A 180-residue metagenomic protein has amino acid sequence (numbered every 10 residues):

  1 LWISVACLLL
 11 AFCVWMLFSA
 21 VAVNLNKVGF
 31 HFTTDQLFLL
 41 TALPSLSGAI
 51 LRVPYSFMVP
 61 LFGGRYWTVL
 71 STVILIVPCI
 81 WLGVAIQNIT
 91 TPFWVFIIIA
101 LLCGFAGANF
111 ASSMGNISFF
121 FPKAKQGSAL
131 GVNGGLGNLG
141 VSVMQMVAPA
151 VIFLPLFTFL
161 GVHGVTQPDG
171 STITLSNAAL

Functional and structural regions predicted by a protein language model:
I3-F30, M144-A148: Extracytoplasmic
L39-F57: Central cavity-lining transmembrane alpha-helices of secondary-active solute carriers, predominantly the Major
L61-T72: Cytoplasmic membrane-interface "Motif A"-like loop-to-helix N-cap segments of 12-TM Major Facilitator Superfamily
V73-I89: C-terminal ends and interior cores of transmembrane alpha-helices in multi-pass membrane transporters/permeases
P78, P92-A108: Hydrophobic core of transmembrane alpha-helices in multi-pass small-molecule transporters, especially MFS/SLC-type
G107, G127-F153: Glycine-rich segments within core transmembrane alpha-helices of 12-TM secondary carriers
A108-P122, L130: Intracellular juxtamembrane helix-capping segments at the cytosolic ends of symmetry-related transmembrane helices
